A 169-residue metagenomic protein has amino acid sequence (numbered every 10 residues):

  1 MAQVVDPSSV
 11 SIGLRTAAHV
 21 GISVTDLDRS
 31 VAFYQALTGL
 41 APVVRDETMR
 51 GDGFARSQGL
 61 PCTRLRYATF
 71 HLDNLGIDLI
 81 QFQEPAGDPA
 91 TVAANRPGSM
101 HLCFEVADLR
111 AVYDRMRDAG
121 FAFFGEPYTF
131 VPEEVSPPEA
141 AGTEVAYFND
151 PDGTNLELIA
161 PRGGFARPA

Functional and structural regions predicted by a protein language model:
M1-A2, I80-P85: Short, composition-biased local secondary-structure segments
M1-G13, I22, R45, F104-A169: Vicinal oxygen chelate
S8-S23, G39-G53, A86-G98, F121: Short N-terminal helix-initiation segments at or just after the protein's N-terminus
I12, L60, A68-T69, A94 (+1 more regions): Short secondary-structure boundary/capping segments
A17-T25, R66-D78, A90-A119, T143-N149: Vicinal oxygen chelate
S23-N74, A111, D118: Core segments of cupin and vicinal oxygen chelate
R50-Q58, C62, E84-A90, Y128-E144 (+1 more regions): A cross-kingdom feature marking solvent-exposed beta-strand/loop segments within repeated, beta-rich binding/scaffold
